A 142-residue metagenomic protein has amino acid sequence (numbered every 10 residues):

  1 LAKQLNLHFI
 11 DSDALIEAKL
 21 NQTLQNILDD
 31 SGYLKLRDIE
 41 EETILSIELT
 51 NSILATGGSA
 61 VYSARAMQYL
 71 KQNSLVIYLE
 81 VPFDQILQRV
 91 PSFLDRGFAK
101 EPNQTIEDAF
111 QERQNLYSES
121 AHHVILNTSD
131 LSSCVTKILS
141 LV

Functional and structural regions predicted by a protein language model:
L1-L7: A conserved segment at the C-terminal end of the G1
Q4, Q114-V142: NTP-dependent small-molecule kinase module
I10, L75-I77, H123-I125: Hydrophobic/aromatic beta-strand patches that form the interior of the parallel beta-sheet core in alpha/beta enzyme
D11-A60, A64-Q68: ATP-dependent small-molecule kinase phosphotransfer cores that center on conserved nucleotide phosphate-binding segments
T50-N51, N73-S74, S120-A121: Short, well-ordered alpha-helix to beta-strand connector turns
G57-V61, P82-D84, D130: Short glycine-rich anion-binding loops that position phosphate/pyrophosphate groups of nucleotides and phosphorylated
N73-N115: A glycine- and Lys/Arg-enriched "phosphate-lid" helix/loop adjacent to the NTP-binding pocket of small-molecule kinases
